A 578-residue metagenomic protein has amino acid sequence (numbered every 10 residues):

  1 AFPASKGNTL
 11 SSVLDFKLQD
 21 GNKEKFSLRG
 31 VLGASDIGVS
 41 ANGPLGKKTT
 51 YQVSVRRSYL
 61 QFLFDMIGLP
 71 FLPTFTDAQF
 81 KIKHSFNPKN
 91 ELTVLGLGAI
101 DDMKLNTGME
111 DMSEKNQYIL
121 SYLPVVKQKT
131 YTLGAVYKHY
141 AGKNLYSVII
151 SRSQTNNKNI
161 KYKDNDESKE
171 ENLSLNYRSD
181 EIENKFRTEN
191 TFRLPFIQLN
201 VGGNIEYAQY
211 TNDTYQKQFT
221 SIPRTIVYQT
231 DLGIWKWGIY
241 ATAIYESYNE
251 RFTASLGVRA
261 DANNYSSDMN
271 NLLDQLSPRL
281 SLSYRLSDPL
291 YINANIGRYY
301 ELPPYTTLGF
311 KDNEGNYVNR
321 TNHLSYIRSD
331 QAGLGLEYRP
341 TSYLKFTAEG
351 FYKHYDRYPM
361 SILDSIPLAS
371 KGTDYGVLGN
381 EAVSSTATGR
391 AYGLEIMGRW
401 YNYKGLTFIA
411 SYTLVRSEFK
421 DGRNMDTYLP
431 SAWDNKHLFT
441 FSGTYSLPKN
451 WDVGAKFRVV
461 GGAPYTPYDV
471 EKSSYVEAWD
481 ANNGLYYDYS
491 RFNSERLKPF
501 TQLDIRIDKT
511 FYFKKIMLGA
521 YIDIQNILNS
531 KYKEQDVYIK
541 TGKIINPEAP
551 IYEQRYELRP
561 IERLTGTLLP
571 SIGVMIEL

Functional and structural regions predicted by a protein language model:
A1-S5, T9-Q19, F26-P70, D77-S85 (+1 more regions): Predominantly transmembrane beta-strands of Gram-negative outer membrane beta-barrel pores used for transport
N8-L10, G33-I37, T74-T76, K127-Y131 (+9 more regions): Residues that define the transmembrane beta-barrel architecture of outer-membrane proteins
L18-D20, L32-D36, L45, R57-Q61 (+13 more regions): Transmembrane beta-strands of outer-membrane beta-barrel pores
K83-D101, L123-M269, R285, L344-T347 (+3 more regions): Face-selective signature of the C-terminal outer-membrane beta-barrel domain
G108-K115, T211-Q218, D288-A332, Y352-V377 (+2 more regions): Surface-exposed extracellular loop regions of Gram-negative outer-membrane beta-barrel proteins, predominantly
Y177-S179, E183-E189, V227-I234, G238-Y240 (+5 more regions): Outer membrane beta-barrel strand-and-loop segments of large Gram-negative receptors, especially TonB-dependent
E246-N249, Y352-H354, T373-P467: Gram-negative outer-membrane beta-barrel transporters
D356, N450, R458-N482, K498-Q502 (+1 more regions): C-terminal beta-signal and adjacent terminal beta-strands/loops of Gram-negative outer-membrane beta-barrel proteins
